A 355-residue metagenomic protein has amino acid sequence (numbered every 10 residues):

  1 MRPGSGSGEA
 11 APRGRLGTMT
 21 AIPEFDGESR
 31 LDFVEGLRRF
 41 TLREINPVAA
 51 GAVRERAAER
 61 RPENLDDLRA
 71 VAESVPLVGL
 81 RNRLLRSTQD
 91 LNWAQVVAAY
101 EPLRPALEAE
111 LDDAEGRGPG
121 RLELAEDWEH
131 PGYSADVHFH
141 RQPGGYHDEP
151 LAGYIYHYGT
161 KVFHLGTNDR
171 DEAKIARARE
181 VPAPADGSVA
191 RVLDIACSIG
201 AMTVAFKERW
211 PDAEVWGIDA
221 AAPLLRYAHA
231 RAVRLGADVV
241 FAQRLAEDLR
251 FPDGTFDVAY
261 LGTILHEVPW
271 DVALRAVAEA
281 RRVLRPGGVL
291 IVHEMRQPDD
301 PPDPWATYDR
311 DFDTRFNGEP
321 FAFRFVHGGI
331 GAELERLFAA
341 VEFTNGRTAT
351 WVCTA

Functional and structural regions predicted by a protein language model:
V34, A58-H147: N-terminal auxiliary segments of SAM/dcSAM-dependent transferases
N168-S188: Conserved alpha-helix/loop element of class I SAM-dependent methyltransferases that forms part of the SAM/SAH-binding
S188-S198: Conserved class I S-adenosyl-L-methionine
L193, T203-D248: Class I SAM-dependent methyltransferase SAM/SAH-binding core
E247-A259: A short acidic, Gly/Pro-enriched loop at the edge of an enzyme's catalytic core that lines a small-molecule cofactor
V258-D271: A short SAM/SAH-binding and catalytic strip from SAM-dependent methyltransferases
L274-P286: A short glycine-rich, Lys/Arg-flanked "PGG" loop and its adjoining helix->strand segment in the class I
I291-L337, V341-T344: C-terminal alpha-helical "lid/dimerization" subdomain adjacent to the S-adenosyl-L-methionine
